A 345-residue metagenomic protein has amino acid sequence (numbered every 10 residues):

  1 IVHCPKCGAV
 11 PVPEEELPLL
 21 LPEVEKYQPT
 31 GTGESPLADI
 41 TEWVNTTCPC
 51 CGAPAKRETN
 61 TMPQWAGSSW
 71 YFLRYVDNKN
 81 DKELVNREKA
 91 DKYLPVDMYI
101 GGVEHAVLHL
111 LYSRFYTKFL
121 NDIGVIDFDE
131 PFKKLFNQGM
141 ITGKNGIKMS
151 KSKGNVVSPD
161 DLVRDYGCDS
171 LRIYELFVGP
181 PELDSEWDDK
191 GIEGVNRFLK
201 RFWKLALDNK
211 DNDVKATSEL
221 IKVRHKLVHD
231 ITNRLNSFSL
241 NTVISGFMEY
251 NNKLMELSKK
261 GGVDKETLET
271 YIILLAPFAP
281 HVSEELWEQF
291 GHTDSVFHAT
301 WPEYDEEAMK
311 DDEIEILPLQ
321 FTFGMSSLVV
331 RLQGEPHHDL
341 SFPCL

Functional and structural regions predicted by a protein language model:
I1-A9, D161-M309, E313-T322: Helix-rich, typically C-terminal accessory recognition domains appended to large enzymatic cores
I1-G102, L111, K118-I123, D129-Q138 (+7 more regions): Cys/His-rich finger/ribbon microdomains and the adjacent scaffold used for macromolecule binding/structural
G102-L111, K265, P277: Short, conserved micro-motifs enriched in small and acidic residues
V107-Y116, F202: Active/ligand-binding-proximal structured segments within catalytic/core domains that scaffold catalytic residues
R114-N121, N252, I273: Short glycine/serine- and small hydrophobic-enriched flexible loop segments
V156-C168, R331, P336: Short, surface-exposed, low-complexity cationic segments
F321-L345: N-terminal low-complexity segments that are often proline-rich with Ser/Thr-Pro
